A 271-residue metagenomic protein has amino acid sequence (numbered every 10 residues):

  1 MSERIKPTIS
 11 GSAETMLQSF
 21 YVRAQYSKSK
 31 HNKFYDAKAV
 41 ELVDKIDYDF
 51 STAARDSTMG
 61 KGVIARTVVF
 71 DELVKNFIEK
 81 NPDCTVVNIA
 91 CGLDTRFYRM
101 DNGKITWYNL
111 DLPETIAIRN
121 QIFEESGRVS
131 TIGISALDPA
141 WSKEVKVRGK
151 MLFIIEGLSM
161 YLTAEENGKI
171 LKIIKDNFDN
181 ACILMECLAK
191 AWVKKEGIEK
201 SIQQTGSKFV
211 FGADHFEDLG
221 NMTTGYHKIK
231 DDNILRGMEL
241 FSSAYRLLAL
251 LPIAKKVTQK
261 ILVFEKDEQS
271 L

Functional and structural regions predicted by a protein language model:
M1-V87, C91-I134, V147: Rossmann-like AdoMet
P139-R148: Short amphipathic alpha-helix with an adjacent loop that forms part of the alpha/beta core around
F153-I154: A conserved beta-strand element that flanks and buttresses the S-adenosyl-L-methionine
Y161-I174: A short, conserved alpha-helix within the catalytic core of class I
N177-K190: Conserved beta-strand signature within the Rossmann-like core of class I S-adenosyl-L-methionine
K190-S207: Short, glycine-/aromatic-enriched active-site segment of Class I SAM-dependent methyltransferases
S207-I234: Short alpha-helix
F241-L271: Core SAM-dependent methyltransferase catalytic element
